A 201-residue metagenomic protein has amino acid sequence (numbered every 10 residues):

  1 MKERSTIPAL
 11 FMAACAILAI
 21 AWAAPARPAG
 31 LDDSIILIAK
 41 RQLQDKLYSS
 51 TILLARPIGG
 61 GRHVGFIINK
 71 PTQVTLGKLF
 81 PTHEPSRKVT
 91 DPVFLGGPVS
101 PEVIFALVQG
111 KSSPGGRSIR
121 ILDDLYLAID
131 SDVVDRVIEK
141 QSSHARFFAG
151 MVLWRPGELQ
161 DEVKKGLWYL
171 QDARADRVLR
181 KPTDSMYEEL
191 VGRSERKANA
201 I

Functional and structural regions predicted by a protein language model:
M1-R4: N-terminal secretory signal peptides that target proteins for export/translocation
A9-A21: Bacterial N-terminal signal peptides
A24-I201: A short aromatic-anchored loop/beta-hairpin motif
